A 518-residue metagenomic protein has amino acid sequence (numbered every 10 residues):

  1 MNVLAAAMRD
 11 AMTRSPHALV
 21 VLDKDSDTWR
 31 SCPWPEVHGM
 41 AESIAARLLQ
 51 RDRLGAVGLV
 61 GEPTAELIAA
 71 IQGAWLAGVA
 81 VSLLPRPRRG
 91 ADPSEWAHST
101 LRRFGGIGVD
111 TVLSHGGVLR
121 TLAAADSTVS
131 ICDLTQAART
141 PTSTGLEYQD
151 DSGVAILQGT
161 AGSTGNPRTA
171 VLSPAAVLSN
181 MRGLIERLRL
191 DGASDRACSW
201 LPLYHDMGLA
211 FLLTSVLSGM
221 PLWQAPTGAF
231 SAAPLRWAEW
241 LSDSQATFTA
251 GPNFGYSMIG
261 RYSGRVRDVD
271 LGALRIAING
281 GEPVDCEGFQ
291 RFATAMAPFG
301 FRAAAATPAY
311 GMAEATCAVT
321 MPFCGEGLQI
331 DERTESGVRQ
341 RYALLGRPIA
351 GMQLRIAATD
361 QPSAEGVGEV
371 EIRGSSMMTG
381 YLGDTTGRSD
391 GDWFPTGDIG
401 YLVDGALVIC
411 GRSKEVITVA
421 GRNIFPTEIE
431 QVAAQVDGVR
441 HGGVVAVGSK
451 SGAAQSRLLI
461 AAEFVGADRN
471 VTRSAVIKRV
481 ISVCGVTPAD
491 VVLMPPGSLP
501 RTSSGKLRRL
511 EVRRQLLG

Functional and structural regions predicted by a protein language model:
M1-R51, I71-Q72: N-lobe entry segment of adenylate-forming
R30, A46-R88, S194-P202, N423: Conserved AMP-binding/adenylate-forming
S31-P35, Y148, A155-R182: Conserved AMP-binding A3 loop
G117-R120, A229, A246-A293, A306-A315 (+1 more regions): Adenylate-forming
L178-R196, D206-T247, Y262-S263: Conserved AMP-binding/adenylation subdomain of ANL enzymes
T249, G374, T379-G380, I399-C484 (+1 more regions): AMP-binding/adenylate-forming catalytic core of the ANL superfamily
A277, V284-A406, S413-V416: Conserved AMP-binding/adenylate-forming
S482-K506: AMP-binding/adenylate-forming catalytic domain of the ANL superfamily
